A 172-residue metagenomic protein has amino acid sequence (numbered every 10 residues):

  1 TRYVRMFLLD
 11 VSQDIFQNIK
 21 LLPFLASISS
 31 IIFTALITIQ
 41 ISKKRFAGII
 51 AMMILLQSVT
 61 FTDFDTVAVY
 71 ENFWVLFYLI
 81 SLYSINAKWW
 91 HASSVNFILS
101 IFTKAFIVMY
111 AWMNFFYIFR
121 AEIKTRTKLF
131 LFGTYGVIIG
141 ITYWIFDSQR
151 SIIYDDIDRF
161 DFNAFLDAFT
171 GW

Functional and structural regions predicted by a protein language model:
T1-F16, F24-L25: Short hydrophobic/aromatic helix or loop-helix immediately within or flanking a transmembrane segment in polytopic
L21-S42: Transmembrane-helix motifs of polytopic, lipid-linked glycan transferases
S27-I31, L55, Y70-L82: Hydrophobic core segments of transmembrane alpha-helices in multi-pass, intramembrane catalytic enzymes
S42, Y78-A92: Membrane-interface transmembrane helices that cradle and orient dolichyl/undecaprenyl
I50-L56, Y83, F97, I101: Short helix- or helix-capping micro-motifs that position conserved polar/aromatic residues at function-defining sites
D63-E71: Short acidic/glycine- and proline-prone juxtamembrane loop motifs at membrane-interface regions of multi-pass membrane
H91-I107, A111-N114: Membrane-interface alpha helices of multi-pass inner-membrane proteins
T127-W172: Membrane-lumen/periplasm interface segments of specific transmembrane helices in polyprenyl phosphate-linked
